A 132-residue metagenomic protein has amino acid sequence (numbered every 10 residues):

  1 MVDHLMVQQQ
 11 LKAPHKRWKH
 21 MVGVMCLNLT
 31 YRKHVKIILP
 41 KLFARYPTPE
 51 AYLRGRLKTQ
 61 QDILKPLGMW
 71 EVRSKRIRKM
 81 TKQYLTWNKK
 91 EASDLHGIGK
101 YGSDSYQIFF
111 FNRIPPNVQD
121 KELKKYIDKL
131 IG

Functional and structural regions predicted by a protein language model:
M1-K89: N-terminal polyanion-binding entry modules of DNA glycosylases/AP lyases and select other DNA-binding proteins
P14-H15, L95, P115: Residue-level marker of regulatory loop/turn positions in helix-turn-helix DNA-binding domains and in histidine
C26, T59, P66-W70, K89-F110 (+1 more regions): Helix-hairpin-helix
K75, K79, S105, K125: DNA-binding alpha-helical recognition surfaces that contact promoter or target DNA
Y106-G132: Phosphate-backbone recognition surface of nucleic-acid-processing proteins
